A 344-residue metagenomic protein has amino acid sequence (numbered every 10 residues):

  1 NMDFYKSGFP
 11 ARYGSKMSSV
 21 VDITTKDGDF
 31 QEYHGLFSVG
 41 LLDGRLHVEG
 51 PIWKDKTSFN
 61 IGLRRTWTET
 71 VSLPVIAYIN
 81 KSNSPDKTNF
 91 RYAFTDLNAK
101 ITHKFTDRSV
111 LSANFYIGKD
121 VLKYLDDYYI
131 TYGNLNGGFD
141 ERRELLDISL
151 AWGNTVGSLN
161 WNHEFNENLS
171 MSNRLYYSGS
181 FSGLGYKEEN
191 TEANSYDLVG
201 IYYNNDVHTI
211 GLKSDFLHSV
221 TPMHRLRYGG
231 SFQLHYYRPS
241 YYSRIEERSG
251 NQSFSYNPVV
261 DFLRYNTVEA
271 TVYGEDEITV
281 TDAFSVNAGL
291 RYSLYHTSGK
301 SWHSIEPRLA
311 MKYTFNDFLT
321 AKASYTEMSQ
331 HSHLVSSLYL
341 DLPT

Functional and structural regions predicted by a protein language model:
N1-S7, A11-G35, L46: N-terminal periplasmic accessory domains that precede and gate Gram-negative outer-membrane beta-barrel machines
M2, G35-V39, F59-L63, A113-F115 (+5 more regions): Membrane-embedded beta-strand positions of outer-membrane beta-barrel proteins
G8, T25-D27, L41-D43, I52-K54 (+6 more regions): Transmembrane beta-strands of outer-membrane beta-barrel pores
K16-S18, E32, L41-D43, F94-D96 (+5 more regions): Transmembrane beta-barrel architecture of outer-membrane proteins
F30-Q31, W53-S149, Y186: Periplasmic-side early beta-strands and strand-to-turn transitions of outer-membrane beta-barrels
S72-Y78, G118, Y124-Y132, G138 (+5 more regions): Outer-membrane beta-barrel translocator domains and adjoining extracellular loop/strand segments of Gram-negative
T102-V121, D147-S298: Face-selective signature of the C-terminal outer-membrane beta-barrel domain
K123, F181, Y313, D317-T344: Surface-exposed extracellular loop regions of Gram-negative outer-membrane beta-barrel proteins, predominantly
